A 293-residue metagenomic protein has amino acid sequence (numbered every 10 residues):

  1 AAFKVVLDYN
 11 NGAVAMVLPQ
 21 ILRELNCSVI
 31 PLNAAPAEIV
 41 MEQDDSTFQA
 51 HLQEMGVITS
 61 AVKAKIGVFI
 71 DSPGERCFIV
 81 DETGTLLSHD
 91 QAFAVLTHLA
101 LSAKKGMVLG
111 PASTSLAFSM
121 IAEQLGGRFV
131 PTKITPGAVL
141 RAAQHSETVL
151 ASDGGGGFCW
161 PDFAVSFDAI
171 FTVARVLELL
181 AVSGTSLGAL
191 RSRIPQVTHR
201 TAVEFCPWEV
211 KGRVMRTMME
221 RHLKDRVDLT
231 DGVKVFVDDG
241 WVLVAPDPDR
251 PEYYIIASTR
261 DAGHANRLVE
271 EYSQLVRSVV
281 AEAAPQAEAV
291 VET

Functional and structural regions predicted by a protein language model:
A1-S183: Phosphate-binding chemistry for phosphorylated carbohydrates and sugar-nucleotides
K65-I66, K104-T293: Phosphate-binding and adjacent anionic-ligand microenvironments
